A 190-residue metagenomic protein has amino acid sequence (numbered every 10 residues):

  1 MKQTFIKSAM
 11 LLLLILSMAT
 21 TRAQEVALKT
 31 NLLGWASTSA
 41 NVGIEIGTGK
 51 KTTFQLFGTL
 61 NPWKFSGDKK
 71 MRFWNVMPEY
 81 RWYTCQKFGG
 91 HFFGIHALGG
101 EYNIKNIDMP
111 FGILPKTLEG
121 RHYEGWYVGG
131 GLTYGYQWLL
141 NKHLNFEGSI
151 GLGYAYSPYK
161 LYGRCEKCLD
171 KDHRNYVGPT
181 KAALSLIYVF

Functional and structural regions predicted by a protein language model:
M1-A9: Bacterial N-terminal signal peptides that target proteins for export
S8-S17: Bacterial N-terminal signal peptides
A19-A23: Sec/Tat signal peptide C-region and signal peptidase I cleavage site
E25-A40: Short N-terminal segments immediately surrounding and downstream of signal-peptide cleavage
L32-G34, G58, I150: A mature extracytoplasmic/lumenal domain signature
V42-I44: A short acidic, amphipathic alpha-helical/loop segment
I46-G148, A183-Y188: Gram-negative (and chloroplast) outer-membrane scaffold detector with strong preference for beta-barrel transmembrane
N141-F190: Predominantly the C-terminal beta-signal and adjacent terminal strand-loop region of outer-membrane beta-barrel
